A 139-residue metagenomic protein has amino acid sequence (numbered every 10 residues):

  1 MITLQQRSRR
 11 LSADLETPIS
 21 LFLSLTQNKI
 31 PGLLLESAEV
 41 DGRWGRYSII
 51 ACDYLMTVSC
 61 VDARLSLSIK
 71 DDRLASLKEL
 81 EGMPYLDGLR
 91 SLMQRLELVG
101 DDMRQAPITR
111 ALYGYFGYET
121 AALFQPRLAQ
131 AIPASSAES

Functional and structural regions predicted by a protein language model:
M1-S139: Signature of the chorismate-utilizing enzyme
